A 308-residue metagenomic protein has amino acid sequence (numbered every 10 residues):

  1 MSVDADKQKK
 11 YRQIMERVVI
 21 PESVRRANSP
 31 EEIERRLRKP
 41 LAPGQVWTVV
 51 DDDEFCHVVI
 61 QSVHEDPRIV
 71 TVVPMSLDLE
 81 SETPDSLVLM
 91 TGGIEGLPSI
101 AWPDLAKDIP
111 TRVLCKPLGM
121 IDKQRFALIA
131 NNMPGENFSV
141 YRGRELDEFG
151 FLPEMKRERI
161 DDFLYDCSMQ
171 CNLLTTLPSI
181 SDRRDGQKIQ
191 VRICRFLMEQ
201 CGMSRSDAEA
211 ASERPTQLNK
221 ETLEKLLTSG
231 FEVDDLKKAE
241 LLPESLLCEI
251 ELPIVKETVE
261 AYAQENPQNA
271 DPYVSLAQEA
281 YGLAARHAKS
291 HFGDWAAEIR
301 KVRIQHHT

Functional and structural regions predicted by a protein language model:
M1-M15, E31, G92-F196, G202 (+4 more regions): C-terminal terminal-subdomain/extension
M1-R35, P40, K238-E240: Compositionally biased, charged N-terminal/linker segments
P43-G44, P103: Loop/turn positions that initiate beta-strands
T48-G92: Compact nucleic-acid interaction/catalytic patches
H57-V59, A208, L236: Alpha-helix N-cap/helix-start motif at helix boundaries, enriched for small hydrophobics
M198-S229, A239-E244: Recognition helix of helix-turn-helix/homeodomain-like DNA-binding domains that insert into the DNA major groove
S212, L227-R300: Short amphipathic recognition helices of helix-turn-helix/homeodomain-type DNA-binding modules
K301-H306: Mid-protein regulatory/catalytic core that forms ligand/cofactor-binding pockets and protein-protein interaction
